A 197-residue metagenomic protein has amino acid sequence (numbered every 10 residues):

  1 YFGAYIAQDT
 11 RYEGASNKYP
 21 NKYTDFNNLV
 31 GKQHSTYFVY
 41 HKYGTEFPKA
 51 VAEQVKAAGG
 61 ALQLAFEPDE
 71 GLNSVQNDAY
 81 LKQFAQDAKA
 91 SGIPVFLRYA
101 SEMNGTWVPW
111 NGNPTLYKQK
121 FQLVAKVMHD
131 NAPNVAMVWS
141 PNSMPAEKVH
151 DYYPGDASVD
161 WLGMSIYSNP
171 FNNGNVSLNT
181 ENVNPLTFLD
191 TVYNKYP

Functional and structural regions predicted by a protein language model:
Y1, Q8, A15, Y19 (+4 more regions): A general marker of short, structured functional hotspots
F2-P94: N-terminal carbohydrate-binding/catalytic regions of secreted carbohydrate-active enzymes
D25-N28, D151-Y153, T191-V192: Short, flexible, glycine/charge-rich loop motifs used to bind or transfer phosphoryl groups or to couple energy/partner
Q33, G60, A157-L162, P197: Glycine-enriched alpha-helix->loop->beta-strand junction motifs that scaffold or abut catalytic
A50-G60, A65, Y167-P197: Glycoside hydrolase catalytic-domain groove-lining segments
A79-W161, S165-T187: Active-site cleft segment of glycoside hydrolase catalytic domains centered on the general acid/base Glu
